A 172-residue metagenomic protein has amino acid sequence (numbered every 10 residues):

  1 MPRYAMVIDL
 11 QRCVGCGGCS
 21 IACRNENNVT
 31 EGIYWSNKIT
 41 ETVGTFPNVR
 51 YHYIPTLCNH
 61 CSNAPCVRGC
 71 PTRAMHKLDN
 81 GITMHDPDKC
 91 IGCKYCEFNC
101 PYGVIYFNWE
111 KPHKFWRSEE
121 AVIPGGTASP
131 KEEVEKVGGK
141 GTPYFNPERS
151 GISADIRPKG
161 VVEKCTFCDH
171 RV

Functional and structural regions predicted by a protein language model:
M1-V172: Non-ligating segments of multi-cofactor redox enzymes
